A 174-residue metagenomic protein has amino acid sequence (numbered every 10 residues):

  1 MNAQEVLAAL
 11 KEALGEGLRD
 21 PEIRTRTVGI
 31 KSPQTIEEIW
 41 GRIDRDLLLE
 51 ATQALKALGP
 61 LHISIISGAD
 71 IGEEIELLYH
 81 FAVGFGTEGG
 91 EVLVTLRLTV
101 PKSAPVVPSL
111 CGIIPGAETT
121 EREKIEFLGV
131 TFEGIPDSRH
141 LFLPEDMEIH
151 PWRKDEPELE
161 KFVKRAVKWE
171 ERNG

Functional and structural regions predicted by a protein language model:
M1-G174: Terminal low-complexity/charged segments
